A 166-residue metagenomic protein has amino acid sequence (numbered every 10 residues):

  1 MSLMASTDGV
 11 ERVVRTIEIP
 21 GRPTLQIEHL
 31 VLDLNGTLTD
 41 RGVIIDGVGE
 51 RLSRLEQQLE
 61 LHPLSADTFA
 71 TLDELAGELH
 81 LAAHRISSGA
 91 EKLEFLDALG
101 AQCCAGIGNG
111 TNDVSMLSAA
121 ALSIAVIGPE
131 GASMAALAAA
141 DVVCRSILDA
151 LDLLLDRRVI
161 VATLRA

Functional and structural regions predicted by a protein language model:
M1-L32, A166: Non-catalytic pre-domain segments flanking phosphatase-related domains
I19, R41-Q58: Short, acidic loop-to-helix structural element flanking the phosphoryl-transfer center in phosphate-processing enzymes
P23-G42, L117: Asp-based phosphoryl-transfer active-site loop
T37, R51-L75: Substrate-recognition element of Asp-dependent hydrolases with the DxDx(T/V) motif
L38-I44, H62-D67, A83-A90: Conserved beta-strand/loop elements of the cytosolic catalytic core of P-type E1-E2 ATPases, chiefly in the P-domain
S65, A105-A139: Acidic, Mg2+-coordinating phosphoryl-transfer loop and its flanking beta/alpha structural elements, shared across
A70-C104: Substrate-recognition "cap/lid" segment bordering the active-site pocket of phosphatases
I124-A166: Asp-based, Mg2+/Mn2+-dependent phosphohydrolase catalytic module
